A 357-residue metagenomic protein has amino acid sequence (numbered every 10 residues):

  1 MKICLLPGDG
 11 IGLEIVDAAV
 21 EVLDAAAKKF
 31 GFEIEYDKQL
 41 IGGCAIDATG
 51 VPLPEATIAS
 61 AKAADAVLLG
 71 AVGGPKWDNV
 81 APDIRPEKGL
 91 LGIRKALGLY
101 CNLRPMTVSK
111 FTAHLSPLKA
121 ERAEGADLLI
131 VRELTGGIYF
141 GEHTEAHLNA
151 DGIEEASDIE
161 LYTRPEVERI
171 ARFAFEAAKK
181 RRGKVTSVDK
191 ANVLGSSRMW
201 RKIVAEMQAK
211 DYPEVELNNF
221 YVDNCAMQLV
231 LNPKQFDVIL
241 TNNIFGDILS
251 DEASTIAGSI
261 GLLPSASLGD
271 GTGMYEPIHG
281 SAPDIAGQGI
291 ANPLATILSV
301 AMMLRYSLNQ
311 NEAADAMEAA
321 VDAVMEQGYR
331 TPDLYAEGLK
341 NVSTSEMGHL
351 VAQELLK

Functional and structural regions predicted by a protein language model:
C4-E21, A25-A27, A150-D223, Q235: Glycine-rich phosphate/diphosphate-binding loop of Rossmann-like nucleotide-binding domains
D9-G12, D65, V131, A174 (+4 more regions): Buried hydrophobic positions in well-ordered alpha/beta secondary-structure cores of metabolic enzymes
D24, K28-F32, A63-A66, K95-N102 (+10 more regions): Generic secondary-structure signature for well-ordered alpha-helical cores
G31-E55, M227-L229: N-terminal beta-loop-helix "entrance" segment that forms/cooperates in small-molecule cofactor or anionic ligand
G43-I46, T107, L229-Y329: Glycine-rich phosphate/nucleotide-binding loop
D47-S157, I244-G246: N-terminal glycine-rich phosphate/adenylate-binding segment common to multiple enzyme folds
F111, F220-M227: Short acidic loop-to-helix transition motifs that present clustered carboxylates
T135-G136, G141-R181, V185-S187, A191-V193 (+2 more regions): Glycine-rich phosphate/pyrophosphate-binding loop and the adjoining helix
